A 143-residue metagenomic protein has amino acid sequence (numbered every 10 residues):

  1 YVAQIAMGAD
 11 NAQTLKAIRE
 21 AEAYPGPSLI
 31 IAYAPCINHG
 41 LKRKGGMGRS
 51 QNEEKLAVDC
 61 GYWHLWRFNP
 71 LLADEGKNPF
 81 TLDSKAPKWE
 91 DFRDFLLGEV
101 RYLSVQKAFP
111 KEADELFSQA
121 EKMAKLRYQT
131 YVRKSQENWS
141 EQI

Functional and structural regions predicted by a protein language model:
Y1-G8, S104, K111-I143: Thiamine diphosphate
M7-L15: Active-site glycine- and acidic-residue-rich loops that bind and position anionic ligands or nucleotide-like cofactors
K16-E112, Q119, V132-K134: Glycine/aspartate-rich loop-and-adjacent alpha/beta segment that forms the canonical ThDP
